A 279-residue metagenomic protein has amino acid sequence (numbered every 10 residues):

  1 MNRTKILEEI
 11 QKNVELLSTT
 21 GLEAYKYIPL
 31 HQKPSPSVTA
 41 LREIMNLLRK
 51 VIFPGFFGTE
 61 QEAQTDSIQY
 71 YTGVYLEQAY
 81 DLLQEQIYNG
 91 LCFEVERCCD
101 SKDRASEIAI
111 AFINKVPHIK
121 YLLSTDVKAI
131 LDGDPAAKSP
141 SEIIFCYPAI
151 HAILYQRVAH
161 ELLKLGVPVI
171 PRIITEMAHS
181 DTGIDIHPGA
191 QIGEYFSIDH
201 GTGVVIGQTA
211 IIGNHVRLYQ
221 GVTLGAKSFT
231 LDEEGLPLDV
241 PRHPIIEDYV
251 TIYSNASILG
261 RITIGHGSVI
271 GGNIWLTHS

Functional and structural regions predicted by a protein language model:
M1-I173: Terminal amphipathic alpha-helical/low-complexity segments used for targeting or macromolecular assembly
A178-S279: Structural signal for interior beta-strand "rungs" in well-ordered beta-sheet cores of soluble enzyme domains
